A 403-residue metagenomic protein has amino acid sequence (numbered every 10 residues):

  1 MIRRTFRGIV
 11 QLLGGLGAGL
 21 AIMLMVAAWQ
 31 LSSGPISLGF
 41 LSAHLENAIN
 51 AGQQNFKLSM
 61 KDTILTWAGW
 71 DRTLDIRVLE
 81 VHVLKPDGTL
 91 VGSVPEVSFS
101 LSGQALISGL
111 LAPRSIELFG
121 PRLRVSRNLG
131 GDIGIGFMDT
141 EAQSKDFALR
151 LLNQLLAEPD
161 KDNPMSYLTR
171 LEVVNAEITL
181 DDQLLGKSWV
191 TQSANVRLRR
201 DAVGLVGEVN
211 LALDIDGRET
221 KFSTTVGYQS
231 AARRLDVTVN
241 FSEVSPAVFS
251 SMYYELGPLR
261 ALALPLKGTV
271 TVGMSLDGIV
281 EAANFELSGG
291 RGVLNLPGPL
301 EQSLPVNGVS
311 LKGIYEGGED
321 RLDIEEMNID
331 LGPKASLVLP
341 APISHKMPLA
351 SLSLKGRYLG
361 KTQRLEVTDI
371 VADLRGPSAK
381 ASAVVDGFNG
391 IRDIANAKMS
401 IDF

Functional and structural regions predicted by a protein language model:
M1-G17, T66, P164, G227 (+1 more regions): Extended terminal
M1-Q53, P299: N-terminal type II signal-anchor transmembrane helix that functions as the membrane-insertion/stop-transfer segment
E46, A51-F56, T73-D75, E80-L198 (+5 more regions): Secondary-structure transition motifs
M60-T73: Short edge beta-strands and adjacent turn/loop segments
V78-V83, V209-D216, T224, T368-A372: Short beta-strand segments that buttress and anchor functional surface loops
L90, G186-V206, N210-G217, V226-A232 (+2 more regions): Beta-propeller and related beta-repeat scaffolds in trafficking/envelope systems
G120, I215, E243-S245, G289-V293 (+5 more regions): Transmembrane beta-strands of outer-membrane beta-barrel pores
D214-K221, D277, D373-S378: Solvent-exposed loop/turn segments connecting transmembrane beta-strands in outer-membrane beta-barrel proteins
